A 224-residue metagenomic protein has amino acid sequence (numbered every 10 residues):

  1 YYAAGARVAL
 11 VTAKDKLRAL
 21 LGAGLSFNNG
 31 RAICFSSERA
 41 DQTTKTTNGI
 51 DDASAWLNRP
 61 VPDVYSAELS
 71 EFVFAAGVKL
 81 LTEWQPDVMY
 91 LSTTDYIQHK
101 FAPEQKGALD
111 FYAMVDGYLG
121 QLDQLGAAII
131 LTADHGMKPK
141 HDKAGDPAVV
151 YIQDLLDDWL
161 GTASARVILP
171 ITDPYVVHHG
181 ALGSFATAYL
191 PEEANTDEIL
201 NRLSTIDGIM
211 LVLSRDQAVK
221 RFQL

Functional and structural regions predicted by a protein language model:
Y1-A102, A108, H178-G180, S184-L190 (+2 more regions): His/Asp/Glu-rich, glycine-adjacent segments that coordinate divalent cations and/or stabilize oxyanion chemistry on
F72-V73, A113-V115: Active-site glycine-rich loop that binds ribose-phosphate moieties when present
H99-A102, G117, Q121-L224: Secreted, luminal/periplasmic, and some membrane-associated catalytic domains that remodel anionic oxygen-ester
K106-M114: Alpha-helix N-cap and loop-to-helix initiation/capping positions
